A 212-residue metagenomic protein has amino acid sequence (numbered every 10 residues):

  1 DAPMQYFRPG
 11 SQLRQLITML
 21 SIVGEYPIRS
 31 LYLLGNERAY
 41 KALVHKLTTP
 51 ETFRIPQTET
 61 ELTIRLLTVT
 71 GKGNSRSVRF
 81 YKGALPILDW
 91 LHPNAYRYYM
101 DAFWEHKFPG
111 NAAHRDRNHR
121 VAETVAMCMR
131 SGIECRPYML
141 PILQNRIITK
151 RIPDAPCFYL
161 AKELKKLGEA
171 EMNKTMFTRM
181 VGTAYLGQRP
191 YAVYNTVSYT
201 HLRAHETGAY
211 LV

Functional and structural regions predicted by a protein language model:
D1-F108: Nuclease-adjacent, charged terminal/linker segments that flank catalytic cores
G35, V44-E51, T124-C135, E206: Hydrophobic, Leu/Ile/Phe/Ala-enriched alpha-helical segments that form helix-helix packing faces
G83, Y194-S198: Short loop/turn segments at strand-loop or loop-helix junctions that form parts of catalytic or ligand-binding pockets
Y99-N195: Exposed, interaction-prone assembly regions rather than primary DNA-binding/catalytic cores
T200-T207: Conserved small/polar residues in nucleotide/adenosyl-binding loops
A209-V212: Nucleic-acid nuclease catalytic cores
